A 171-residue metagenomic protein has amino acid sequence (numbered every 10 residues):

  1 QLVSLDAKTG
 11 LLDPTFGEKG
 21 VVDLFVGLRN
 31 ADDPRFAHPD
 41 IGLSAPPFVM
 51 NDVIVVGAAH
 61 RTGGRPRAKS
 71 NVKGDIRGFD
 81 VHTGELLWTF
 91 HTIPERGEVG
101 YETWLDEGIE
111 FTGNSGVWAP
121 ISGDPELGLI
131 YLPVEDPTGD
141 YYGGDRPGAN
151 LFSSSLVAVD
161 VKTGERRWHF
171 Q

Functional and structural regions predicted by a protein language model:
Q1, D52-V53, L129: Conserved core beta-strand positions within WD40 beta-propeller blades
L2-A37, D75-F111, D145-Q171: Extracytoplasmic/lumenal domain signature
N30-D52, L105-G123: Signature of short aromatic-glycine-proline-rich micro-motifs recurring in repeat-based ectodomains
G42-S44, K73-I76, W118, S153: Extracellular structured ligand-interaction cores
V49, N71, G116, P125 (+2 more regions): Generic recognition of stable, solvent-exposed alpha-helical segments in well-folded globular domains
I54-D75, L132-L151: Short, conserved, GDST-rich strand-edge loop motifs in beta-rich repeat architectures
V56, W88, Y131-L132, W168: Short beta-strand segments at enzyme active-site cores
G123-G128, V134: Active-site cores of enzymes that catalyze phosphoryl transfer or operate on phosphate-rich substrates
